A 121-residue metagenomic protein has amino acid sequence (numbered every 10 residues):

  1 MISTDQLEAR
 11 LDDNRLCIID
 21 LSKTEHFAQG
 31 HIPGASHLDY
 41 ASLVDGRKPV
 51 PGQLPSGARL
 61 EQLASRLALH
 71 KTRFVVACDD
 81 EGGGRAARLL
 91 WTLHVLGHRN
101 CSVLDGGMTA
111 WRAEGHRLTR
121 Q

Functional and structural regions predicted by a protein language model:
I2-T72: Positively charged, proline/Ser/Thr-rich regional signature most characteristic of the Rhodanese/CDC25-like
G52-Q121: Thiolate-centered catalytic microenvironments shared by cysteine-dependent enzyme domains
